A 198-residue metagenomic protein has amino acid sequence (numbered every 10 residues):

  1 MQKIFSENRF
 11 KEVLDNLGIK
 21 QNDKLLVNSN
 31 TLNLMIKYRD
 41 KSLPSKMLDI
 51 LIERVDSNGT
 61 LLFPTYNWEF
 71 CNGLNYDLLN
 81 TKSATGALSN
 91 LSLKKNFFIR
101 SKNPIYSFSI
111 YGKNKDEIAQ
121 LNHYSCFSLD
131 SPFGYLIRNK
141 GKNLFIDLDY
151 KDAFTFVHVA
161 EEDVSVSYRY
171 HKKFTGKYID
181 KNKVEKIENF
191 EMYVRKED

Functional and structural regions predicted by a protein language model:
M1-D198: N-terminal and secondary-structure boundary signal
